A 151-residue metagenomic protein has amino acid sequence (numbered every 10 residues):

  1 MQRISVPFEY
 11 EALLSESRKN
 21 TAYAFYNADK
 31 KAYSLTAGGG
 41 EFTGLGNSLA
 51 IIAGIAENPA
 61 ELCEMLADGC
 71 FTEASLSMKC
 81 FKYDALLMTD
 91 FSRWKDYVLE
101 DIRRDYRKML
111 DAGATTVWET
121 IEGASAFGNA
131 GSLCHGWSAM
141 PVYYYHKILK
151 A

Functional and structural regions predicted by a protein language model:
M1-A151: Active-site core of glycosidic bond-cleaving carbohydrate-active enzymes
